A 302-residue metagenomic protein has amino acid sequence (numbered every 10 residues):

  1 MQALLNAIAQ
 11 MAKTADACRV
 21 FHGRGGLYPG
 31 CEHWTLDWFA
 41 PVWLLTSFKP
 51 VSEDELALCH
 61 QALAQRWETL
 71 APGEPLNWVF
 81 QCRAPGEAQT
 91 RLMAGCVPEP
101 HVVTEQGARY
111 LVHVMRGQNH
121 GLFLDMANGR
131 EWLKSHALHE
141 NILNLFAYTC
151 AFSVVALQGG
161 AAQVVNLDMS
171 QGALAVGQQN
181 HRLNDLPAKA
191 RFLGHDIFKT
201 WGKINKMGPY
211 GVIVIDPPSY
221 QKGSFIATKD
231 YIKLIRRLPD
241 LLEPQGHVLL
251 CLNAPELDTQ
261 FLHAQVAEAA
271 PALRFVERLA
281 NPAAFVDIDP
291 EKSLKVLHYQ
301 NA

Functional and structural regions predicted by a protein language model:
M1-A40: Non-catalytic accessory regions of SAM-dependent methyltransferases
P29-G30, T35-D37, L58-F123, E131: Non-catalytic substrate-recognition/targeting regions of SAM-dependent transferases
H139-Y148: Conserved class I S-adenosyl-L-methionine
T149-A161: Conserved SAM-binding loop of SAM-dependent methyltransferases across substrates and taxa, primarily the Class I
Q163-D168: Conserved SAM-binding motif I beta-strand of class I
M169-V214, G223: S-adenosyl-L-methionine
I197-P271: S-adenosylmethionine
L262-A302: Class I S-adenosyl-L-methionine
